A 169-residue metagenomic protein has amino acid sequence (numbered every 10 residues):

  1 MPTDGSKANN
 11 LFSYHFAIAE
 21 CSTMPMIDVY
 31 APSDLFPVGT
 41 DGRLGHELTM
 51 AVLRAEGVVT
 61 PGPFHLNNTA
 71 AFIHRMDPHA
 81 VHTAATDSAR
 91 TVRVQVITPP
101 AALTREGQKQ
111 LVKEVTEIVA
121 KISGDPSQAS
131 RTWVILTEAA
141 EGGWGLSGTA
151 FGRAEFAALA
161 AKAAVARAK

Functional and structural regions predicted by a protein language model:
D4-T23: Short, Lys/Arg-enriched N-terminal segments with co-localized hydrophobic residues within the first ~10-30 amino acids
T23-K169: A domain-level signal for the structural core that forms small-molecule/cofactor-binding pockets and catalytic centers
